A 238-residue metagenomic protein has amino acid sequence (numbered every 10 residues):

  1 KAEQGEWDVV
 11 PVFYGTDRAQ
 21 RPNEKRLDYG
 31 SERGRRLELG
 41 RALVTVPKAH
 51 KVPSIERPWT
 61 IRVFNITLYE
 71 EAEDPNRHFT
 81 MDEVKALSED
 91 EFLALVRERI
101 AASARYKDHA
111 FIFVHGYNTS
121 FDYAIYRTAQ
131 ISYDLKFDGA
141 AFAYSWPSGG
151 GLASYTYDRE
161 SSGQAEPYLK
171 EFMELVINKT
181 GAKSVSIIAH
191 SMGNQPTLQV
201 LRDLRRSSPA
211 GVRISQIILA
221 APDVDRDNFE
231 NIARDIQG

Functional and structural regions predicted by a protein language model:
K1-A140: Flexible, membrane-associating and regulatory peripheral segments of lipid-active enzymes
I112-G116, H190, A221: The conserved beta1-alpha1 loop
S145-E160: Cap/lid segment of the alpha/beta-hydrolase catalytic domain
D158-K179: Alpha/beta-hydrolase active-site loop
L169, A189-G193, T197: Gly/Ala-rich beta-loop-alpha elbow adjacent to hydrolase catalytic centers
K179-S191: Alpha/beta-hydrolase fold nucleophile elbow
P209-A221: A conserved short beta-strand
A221-G238: The feature captures the conserved acid-bearing segment of alpha/beta-hydrolase catalytic domains
